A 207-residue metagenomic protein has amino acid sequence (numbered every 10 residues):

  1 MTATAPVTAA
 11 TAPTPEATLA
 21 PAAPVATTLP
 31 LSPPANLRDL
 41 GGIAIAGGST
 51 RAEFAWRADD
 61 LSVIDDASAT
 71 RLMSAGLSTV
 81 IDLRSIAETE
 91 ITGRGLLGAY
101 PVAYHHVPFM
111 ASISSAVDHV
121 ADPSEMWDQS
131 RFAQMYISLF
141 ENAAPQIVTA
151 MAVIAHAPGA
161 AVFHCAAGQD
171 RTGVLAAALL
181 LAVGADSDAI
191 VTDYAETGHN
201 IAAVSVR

Functional and structural regions predicted by a protein language model:
M1-A161, L175-R207: Cys-dependent protein tyrosine phosphatase-like superfamily
H164: Short beta-strand segments
A167-T172: Ser/Thr-glycine-rich phosphate-binding loops at phosphate-binding pockets of nucleotides, nucleotide cofactors
